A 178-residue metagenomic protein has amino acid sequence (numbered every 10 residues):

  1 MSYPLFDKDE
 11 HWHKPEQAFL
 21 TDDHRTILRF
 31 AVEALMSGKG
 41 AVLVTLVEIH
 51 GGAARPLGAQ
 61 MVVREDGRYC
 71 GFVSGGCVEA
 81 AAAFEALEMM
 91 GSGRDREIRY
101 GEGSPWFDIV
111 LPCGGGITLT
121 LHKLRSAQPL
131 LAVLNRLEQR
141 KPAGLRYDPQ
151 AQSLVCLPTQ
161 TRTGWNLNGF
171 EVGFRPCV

Functional and structural regions predicted by a protein language model:
S2-V178: Segments forming oxygen-rich coordination pockets for charged ligands
